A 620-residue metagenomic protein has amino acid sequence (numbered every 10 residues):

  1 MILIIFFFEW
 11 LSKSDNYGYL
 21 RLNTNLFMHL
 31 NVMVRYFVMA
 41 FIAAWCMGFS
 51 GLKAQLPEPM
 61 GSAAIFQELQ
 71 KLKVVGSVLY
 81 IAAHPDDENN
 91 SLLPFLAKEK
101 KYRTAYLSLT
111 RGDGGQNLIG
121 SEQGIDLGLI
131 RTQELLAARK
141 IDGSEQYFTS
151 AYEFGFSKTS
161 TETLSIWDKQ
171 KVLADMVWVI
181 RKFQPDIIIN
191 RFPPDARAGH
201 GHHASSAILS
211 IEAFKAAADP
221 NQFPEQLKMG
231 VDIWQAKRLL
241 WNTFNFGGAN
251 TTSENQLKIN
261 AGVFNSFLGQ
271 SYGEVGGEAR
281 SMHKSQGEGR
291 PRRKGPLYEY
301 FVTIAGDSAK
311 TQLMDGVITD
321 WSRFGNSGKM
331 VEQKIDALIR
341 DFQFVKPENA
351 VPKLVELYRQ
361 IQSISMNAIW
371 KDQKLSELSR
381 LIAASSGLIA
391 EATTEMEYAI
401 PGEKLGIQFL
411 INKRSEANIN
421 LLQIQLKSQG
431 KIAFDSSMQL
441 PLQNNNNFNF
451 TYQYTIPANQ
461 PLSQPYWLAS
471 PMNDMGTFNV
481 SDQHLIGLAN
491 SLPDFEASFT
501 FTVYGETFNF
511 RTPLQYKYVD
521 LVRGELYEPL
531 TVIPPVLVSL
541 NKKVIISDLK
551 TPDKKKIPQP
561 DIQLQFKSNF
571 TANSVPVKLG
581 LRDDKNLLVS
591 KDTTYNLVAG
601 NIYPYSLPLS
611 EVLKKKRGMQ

Functional and structural regions predicted by a protein language model:
Y19, V34-Y36, L52-L79, T159-T163 (+1 more regions): Metal-dependent de-N-acetylase/amidase catalytic core
V38-G48: Bacterial N-terminal signal peptides
Q55-K182, A204, I211-K215: Active-site rim/loop-helix segments in enzyme catalytic domains that contact anionic ligands
S365-G402, V519-K554: Low-complexity, acidic Ser/Thr/Pro/Gly-rich terminal tails and inter-domain linkers that flank the onset of structured
L405-I432, P465, E496-S498, Q559-D592 (+1 more regions): Beta-strand-rich binding/interaction modules
L440-F448, T594-I602: Short proline/glycine- and polar residue-rich coil/turn motifs
Q443-P513, L609-M619: Eukaryote-biased detector of low-complexity, proline/serine/threonine-rich segments and adjacent exposed loops
T500-V532: Extracellular/luminal low-complexity Ser/Thr/Pro-rich, glycosylation-prone repeat/linker regions
